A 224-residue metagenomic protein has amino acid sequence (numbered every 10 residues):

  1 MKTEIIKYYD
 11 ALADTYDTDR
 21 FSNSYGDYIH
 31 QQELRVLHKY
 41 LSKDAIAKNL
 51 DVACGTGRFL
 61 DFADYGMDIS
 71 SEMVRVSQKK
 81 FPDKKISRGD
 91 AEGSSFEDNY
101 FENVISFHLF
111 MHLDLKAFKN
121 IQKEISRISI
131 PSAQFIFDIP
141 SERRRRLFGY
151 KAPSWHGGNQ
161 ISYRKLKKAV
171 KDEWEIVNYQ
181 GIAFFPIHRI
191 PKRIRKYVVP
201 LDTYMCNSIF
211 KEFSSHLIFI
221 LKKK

Functional and structural regions predicted by a protein language model:
M1-K43: Conserved class I S-adenosyl-L-methionine
L50-G93: Class I SAM-dependent methyltransferase SAM/SAH-binding core
I105: A conserved beta-strand element that flanks and buttresses the S-adenosyl-L-methionine
H108-H112: Short catalytic micro-motifs in class I SAM-dependent methyltransferases
K119-P131: A short glycine-rich, Lys/Arg-flanked "PGG" loop and its adjoining helix->strand segment in the class I
S132-I139: Conserved beta-strand signature within the Rossmann-like core of class I S-adenosyl-L-methionine
G149-K165: Acceptor-substrate binding/catalytic loop of class I
N178-K224: A C-terminal cap/extension of S-adenosyl-L-methionine-dependent methyltransferases that defines the acceptor-substrate
